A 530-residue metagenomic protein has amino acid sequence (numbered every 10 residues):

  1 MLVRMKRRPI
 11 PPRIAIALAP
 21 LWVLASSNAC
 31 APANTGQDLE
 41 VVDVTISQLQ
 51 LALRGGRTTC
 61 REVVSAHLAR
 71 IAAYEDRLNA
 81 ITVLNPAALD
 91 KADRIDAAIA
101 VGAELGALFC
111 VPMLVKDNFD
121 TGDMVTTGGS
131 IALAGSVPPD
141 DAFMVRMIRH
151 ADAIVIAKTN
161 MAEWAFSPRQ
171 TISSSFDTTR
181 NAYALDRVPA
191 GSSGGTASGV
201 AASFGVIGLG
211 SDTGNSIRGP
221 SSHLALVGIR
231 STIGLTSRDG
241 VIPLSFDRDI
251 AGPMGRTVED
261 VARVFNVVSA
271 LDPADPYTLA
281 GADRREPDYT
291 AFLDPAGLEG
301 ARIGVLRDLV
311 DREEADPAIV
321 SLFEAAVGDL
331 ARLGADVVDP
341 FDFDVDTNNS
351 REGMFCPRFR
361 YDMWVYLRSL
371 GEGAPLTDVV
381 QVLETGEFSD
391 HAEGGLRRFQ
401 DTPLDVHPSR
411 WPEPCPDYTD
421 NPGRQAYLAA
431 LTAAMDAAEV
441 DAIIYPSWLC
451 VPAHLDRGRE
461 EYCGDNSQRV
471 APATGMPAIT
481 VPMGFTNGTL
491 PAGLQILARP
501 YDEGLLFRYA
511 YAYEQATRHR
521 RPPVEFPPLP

Functional and structural regions predicted by a protein language model:
V3-A17: Bacterial N-terminal signal peptides that target proteins for export
A15-S26: Bacterial N-terminal signal peptides
T35-G214, T232, G300, A325-G328 (+2 more regions): Gly/Ser-rich catalytic/binding loops embedded in alpha/beta enzyme cores
G56, C110, H150, I154 (+4 more regions): Glycine-rich, small-residue loops and helix-cap segments that act as flexible hinges at active-site edges
A73, H150, A202-G304, R312 (+3 more regions): Structural helix-boundary/capping segments
F109-G128, F292-D308, P357-Y427, T480-P491: Short helix-loop capping/hinge segments that flank enzyme active sites or metal/cofactor-binding pockets
G128-S130, T179-A184, S192, I242-I250 (+4 more regions): Flexible glycine/proline-enriched surface loops and loop-helix/loop-strand junctions
